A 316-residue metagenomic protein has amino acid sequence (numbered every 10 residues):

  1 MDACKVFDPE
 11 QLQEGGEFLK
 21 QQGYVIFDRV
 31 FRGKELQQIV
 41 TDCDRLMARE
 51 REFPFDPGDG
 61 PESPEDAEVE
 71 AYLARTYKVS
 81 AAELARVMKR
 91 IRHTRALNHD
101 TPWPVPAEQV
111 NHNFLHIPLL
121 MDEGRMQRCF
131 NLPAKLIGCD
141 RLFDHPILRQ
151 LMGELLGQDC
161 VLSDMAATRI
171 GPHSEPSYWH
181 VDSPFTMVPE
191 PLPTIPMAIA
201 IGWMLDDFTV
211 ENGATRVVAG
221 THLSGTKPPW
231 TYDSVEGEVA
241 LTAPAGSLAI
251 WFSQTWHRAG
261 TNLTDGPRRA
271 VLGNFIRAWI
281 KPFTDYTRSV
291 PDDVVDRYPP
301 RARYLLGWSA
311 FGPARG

Functional and structural regions predicted by a protein language model:
M1-Q21, D28-W179, F185-M187: Non-heme Fe(II)-dependent double-stranded beta-helix
I26-D28, F252: Phosphate-binding beta-loop-alpha motif at adenosine-nucleotide cofactor sites
R32, I137-D144, T194, V235 (+2 more regions): Aromatic-acidic/polar surface patches that form glycan- and anion
A134, F143, V218, W251 (+1 more regions): A conserved hydrophobic position in a structured secondary element of the catalytic/binding core that shapes
Q150-L151, H173-T242, I280-S289: Catalytic core of non-heme Fe(II) oxygenases with the double-stranded beta-helix
V161, I195-M197, D265-P267: A short, structural micro-pattern
D164-A167, I201-W203, V271-F275: A structural signal for short, well-ordered beta-strand segments
S224-W256, G260-G316: Conserved double-stranded beta-helix
